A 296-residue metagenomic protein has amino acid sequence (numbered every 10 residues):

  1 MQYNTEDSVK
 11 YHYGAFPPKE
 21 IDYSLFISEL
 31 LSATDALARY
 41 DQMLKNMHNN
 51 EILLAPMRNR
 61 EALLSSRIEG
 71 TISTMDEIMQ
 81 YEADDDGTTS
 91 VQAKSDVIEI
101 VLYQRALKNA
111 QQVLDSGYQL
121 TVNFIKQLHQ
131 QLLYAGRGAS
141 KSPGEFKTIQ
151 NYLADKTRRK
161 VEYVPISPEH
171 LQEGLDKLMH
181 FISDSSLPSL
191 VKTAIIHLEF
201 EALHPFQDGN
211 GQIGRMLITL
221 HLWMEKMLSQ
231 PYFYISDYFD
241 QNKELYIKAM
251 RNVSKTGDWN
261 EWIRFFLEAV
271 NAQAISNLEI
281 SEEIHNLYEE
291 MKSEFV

Functional and structural regions predicted by a protein language model:
M1-V296: FIC/Doc superfamily catalytic core
